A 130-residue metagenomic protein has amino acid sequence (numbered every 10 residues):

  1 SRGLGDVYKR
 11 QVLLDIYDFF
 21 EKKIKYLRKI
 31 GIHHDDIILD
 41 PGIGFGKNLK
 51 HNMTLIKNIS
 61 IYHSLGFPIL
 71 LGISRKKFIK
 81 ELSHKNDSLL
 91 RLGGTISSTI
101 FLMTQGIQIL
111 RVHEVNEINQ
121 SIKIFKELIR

Functional and structural regions predicted by a protein language model:
S1-Y8: Short, small-residue-biased leader/transition segments that mark boundaries at the very start of proteins
K9-F20, I43-I59: Active-site glycine- and acidic-residue-rich loops that bind and position anionic ligands or nucleotide-like cofactors
I24-I37, L55-E81, M103-Q105: Nucleotide and nucleotide-moiety/phosphate-recognizing core
I37, L110-R111: Hydrophobic residues within beta-strands of alpha/beta enzymes
L39, L102, E114: Conserved, mostly hydrophobic/aromatic
G42-G46, G72-F78, V115: Active-site beta-loop-alpha junctions enriched in small/polar residues
S88-I96: Short glycine/threonine-rich catalytic loop with a Thr-x-Gly-x-Asp
V112-R130: C-terminal helical cap(s) of enzyme catalytic domains, especially alpha/beta-barrels
